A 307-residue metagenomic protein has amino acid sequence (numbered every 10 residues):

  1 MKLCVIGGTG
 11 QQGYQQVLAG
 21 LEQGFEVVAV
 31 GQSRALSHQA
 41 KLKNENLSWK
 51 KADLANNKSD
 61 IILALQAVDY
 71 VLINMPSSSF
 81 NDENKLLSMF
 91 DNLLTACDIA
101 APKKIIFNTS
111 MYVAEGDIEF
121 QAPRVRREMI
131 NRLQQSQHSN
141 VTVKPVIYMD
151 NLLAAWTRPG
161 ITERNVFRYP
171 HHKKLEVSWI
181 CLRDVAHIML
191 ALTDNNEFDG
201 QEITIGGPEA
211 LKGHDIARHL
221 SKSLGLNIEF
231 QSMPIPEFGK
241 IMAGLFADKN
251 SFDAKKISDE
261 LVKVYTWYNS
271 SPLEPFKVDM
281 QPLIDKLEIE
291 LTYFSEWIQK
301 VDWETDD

Functional and structural regions predicted by a protein language model:
K2-E26, V30-S37, A55-N56, S79 (+2 more regions): Oxidoreductase cofactor-interface core, primarily capturing Rossmann-like NAD(P)-dependent enzymes
R34-A100, A114-E115: NAD(P)H-binding glycine-rich loop region in Rossmannoid oxidoreductase-like domains and their noncatalytic homologs
L65, R158, D184, M242-N250: Short, surface-exposed amphipathic charged segments that create phosphate/polyanion-binding patches used for binding
F90, R126, G213, S258-Y265: A general structural signal for well-ordered alpha-helical segments in protein cores
L94, L182-L190, L291-Q299: Short, amphipathic alpha-helical "lid/cap" segments that border enzyme active or binding sites
K104-T109: Short beta-strand elements of ligand-binding domains
E237-D307: A hydrophobic C-terminal alpha-helical subdomain
